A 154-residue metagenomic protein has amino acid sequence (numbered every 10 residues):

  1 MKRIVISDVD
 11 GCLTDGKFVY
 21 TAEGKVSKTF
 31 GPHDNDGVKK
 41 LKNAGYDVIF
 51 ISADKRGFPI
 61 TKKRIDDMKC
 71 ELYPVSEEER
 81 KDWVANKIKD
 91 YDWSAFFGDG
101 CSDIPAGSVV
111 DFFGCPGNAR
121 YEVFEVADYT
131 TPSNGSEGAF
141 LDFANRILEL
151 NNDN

Functional and structural regions predicted by a protein language model:
M1-E78: Alpha-helical substrate-recognition element adjacent to the catalytic core
I4, A44-D47, F58-N154: C-terminal cap/substrate-recognition subdomain and adjoining C-terminal extension of metal-dependent phosphatase-like
